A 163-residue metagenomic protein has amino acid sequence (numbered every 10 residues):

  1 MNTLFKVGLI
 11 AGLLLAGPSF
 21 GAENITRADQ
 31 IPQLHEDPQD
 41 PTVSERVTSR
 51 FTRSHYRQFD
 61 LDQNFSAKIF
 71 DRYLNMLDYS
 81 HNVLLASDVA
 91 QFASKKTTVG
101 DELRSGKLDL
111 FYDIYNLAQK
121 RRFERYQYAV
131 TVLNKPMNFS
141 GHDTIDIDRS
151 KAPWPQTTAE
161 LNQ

Functional and structural regions predicted by a protein language model:
N2-L4, G8, F20-Q163: Flexible, low-complexity junctional segments that flank or bridge functional domains
A16-P18: N-terminal signal peptide c-region/cleavage motif recognized by signal peptidases
